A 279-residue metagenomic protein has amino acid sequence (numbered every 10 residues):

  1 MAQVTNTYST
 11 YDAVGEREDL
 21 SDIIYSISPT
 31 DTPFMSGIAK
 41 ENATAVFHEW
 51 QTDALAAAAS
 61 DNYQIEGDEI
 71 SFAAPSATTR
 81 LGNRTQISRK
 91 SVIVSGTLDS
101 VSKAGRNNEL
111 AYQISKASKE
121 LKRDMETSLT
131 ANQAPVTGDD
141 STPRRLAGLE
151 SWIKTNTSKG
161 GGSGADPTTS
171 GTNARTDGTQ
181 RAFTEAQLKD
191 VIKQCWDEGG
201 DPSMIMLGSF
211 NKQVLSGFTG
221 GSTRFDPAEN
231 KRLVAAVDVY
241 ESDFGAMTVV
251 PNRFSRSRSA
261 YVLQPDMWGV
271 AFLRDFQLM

Functional and structural regions predicted by a protein language model:
M1-M279: Flexible, glycine/threonine- and acidic-rich loop/arm segments that mediate assembly and lattice contacts in viral
